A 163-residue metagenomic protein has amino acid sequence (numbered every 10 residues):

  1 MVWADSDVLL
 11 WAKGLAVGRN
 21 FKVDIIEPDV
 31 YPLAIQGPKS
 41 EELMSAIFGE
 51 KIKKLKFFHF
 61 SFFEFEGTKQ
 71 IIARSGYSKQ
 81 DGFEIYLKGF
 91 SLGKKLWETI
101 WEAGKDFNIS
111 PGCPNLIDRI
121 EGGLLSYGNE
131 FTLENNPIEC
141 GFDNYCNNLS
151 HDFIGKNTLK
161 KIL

Functional and structural regions predicted by a protein language model:
V2-L163: Conserved, structured C-terminal
